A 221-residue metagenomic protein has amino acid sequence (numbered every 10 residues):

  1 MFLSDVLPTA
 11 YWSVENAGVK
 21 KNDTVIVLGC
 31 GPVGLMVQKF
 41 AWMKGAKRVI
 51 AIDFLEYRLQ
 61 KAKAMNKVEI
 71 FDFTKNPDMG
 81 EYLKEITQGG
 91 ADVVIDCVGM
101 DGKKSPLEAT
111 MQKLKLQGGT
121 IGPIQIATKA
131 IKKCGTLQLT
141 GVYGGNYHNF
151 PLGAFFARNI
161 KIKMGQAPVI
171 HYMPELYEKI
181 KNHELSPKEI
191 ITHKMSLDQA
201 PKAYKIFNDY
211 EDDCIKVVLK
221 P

Functional and structural regions predicted by a protein language model:
M1-N76, E81, I95: Mid-domain Rossmann-like dinucleotide-binding core that forms the NAD(H)/NADP(H) cofactor-binding site
V6, T120, Y172-M173: Conserved donor sugar-nucleotide recognition element shared by glycan-biosynthetic enzymes
A17-V19, K44, Q60, M65-K161: Glycine-rich cofactor phosphate-binding loops and adjacent beta1-alpha1 units of small-molecule cofactor enzyme domains
I26, I50, T136-Q138, K163 (+1 more regions): Structural detector of well-ordered beta-strand residues that form the stable sheet scaffold of enzyme domains
L55, Y143, P168: Residues in the short beta-alpha loop(s) of Rossmann-like NAD(P)-binding domains
E56, Q60, P77, G153 (+3 more regions): Residues in well-ordered alpha-helical elements
G89, Q125, I170-P221: C-terminal hydrophobic helical "lid"/dimerization subdomain of Rossmann-like NAD(P)H-dependent oxidoreductases
K133-T140, F150-I190: Rossmann-fold dehydrogenase core element
